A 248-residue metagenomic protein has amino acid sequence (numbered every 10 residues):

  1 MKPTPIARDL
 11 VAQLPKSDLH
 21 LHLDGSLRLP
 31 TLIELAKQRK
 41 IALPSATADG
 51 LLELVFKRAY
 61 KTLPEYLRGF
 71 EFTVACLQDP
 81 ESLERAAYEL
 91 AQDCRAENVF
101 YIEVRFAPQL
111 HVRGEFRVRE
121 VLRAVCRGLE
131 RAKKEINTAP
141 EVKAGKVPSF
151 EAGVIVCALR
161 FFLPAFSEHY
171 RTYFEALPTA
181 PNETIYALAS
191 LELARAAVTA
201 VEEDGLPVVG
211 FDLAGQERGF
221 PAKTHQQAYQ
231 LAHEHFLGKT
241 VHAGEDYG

Functional and structural regions predicted by a protein language model:
M1-K239, D246-G248: Metal-cofactor-binding active-site regions of metalloenzymes
